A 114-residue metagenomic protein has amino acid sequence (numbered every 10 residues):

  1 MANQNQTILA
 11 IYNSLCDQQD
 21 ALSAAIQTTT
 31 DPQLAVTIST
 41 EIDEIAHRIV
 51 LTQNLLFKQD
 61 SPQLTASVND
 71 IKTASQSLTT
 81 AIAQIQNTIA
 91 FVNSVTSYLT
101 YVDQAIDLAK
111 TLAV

Functional and structural regions predicted by a protein language model:
A2-Q86: Short amphipathic alpha-helical segments that predominantly mediate membrane engagement
A74-V114: Short, cationic, amphipathic peptide segments
